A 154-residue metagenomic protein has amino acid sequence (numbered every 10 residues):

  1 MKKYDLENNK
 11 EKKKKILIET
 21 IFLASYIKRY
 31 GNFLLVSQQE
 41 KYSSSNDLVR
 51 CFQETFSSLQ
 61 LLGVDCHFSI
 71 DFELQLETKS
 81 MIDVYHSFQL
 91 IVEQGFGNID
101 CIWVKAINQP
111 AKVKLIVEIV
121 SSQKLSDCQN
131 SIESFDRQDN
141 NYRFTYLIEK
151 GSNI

Functional and structural regions predicted by a protein language model:
M1-S58, F88: Signal-transmission coiled-coils
K2-N8, E77-N108: Conserved ATP-binding N-box helix of the HATPase_c
I18, D127-I154: Flexible, glycine-/charge-rich segments associated with ATP-binding catalytic modules
F22-K28, L59-C66, N98, S134-N140: Structural alpha-beta junctions
N32, V36, V64, E93-D100: Charged/polar positions within long, soluble alpha-helices
S45-S80: Helix-loop-beta hinge of the Bergerat
N108-I116, D139-N140: Short beta-strand-loop-beta element adjacent to the nucleotide/active-site pocket used for signaling
V113-Q123, Y146: Conserved DxG motif in ATP/Mg2+-binding regions
